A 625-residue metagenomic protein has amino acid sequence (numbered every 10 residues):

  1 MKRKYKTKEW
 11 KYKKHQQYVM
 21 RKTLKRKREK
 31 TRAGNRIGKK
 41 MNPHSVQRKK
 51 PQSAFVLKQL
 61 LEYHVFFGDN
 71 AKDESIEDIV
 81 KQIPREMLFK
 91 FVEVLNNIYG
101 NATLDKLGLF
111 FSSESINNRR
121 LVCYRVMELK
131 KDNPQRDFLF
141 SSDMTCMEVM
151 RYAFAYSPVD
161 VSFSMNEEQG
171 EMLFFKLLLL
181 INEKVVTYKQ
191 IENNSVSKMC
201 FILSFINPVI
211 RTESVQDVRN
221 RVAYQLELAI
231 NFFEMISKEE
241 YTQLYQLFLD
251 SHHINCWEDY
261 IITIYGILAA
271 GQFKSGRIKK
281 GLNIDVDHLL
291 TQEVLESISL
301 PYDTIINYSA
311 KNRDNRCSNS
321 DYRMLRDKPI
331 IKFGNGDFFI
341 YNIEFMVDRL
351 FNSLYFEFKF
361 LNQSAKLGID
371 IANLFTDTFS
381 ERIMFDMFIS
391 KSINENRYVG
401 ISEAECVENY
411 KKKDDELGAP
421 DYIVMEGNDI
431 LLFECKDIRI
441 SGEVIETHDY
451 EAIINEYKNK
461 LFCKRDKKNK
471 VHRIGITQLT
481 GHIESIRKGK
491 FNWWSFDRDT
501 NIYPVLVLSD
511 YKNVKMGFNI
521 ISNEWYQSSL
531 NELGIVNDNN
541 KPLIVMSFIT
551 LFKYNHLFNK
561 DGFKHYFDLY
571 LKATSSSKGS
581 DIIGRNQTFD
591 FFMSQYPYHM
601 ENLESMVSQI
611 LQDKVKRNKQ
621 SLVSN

Functional and structural regions predicted by a protein language model:
M1, K8-G38, V92, V126 (+3 more regions): Long, contiguous juxta-domain segments that are non-catalytic but functionally important
K2-K14, K22-K30, K39-K40, K49-K50 (+32 more regions): Context-gated lysine
K2-Y5, W10-L282: Long amphipathic alpha-helical coiled-coil/heptad-repeat bundle
N42, V46, K50-E62, G68-K81 (+7 more regions): Non-catalytic C-terminal interaction segments of nucleic acid-processing enzymes
L104-V122, R323, K468-G489: Generic detector of solvent-exposed, compositionally biased contiguous segments
N182-N396, E524-N625: Interfaces and regulatory segments of ATP-dependent nucleotide/adenylate/phosphodiester-chemistry enzymes
A365-G584: Catalytic core segments in nucleotide and nucleic-acid processing enzymes
